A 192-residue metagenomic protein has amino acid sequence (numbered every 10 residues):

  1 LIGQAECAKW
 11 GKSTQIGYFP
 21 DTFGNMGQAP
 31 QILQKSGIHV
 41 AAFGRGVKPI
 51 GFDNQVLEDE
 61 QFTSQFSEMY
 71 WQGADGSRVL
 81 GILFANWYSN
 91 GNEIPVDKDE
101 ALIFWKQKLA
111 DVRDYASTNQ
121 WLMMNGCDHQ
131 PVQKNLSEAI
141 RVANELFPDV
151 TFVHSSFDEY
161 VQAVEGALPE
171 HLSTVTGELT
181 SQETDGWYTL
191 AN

Functional and structural regions predicted by a protein language model:
L1-N192: Catalytic-domain carbohydrate-binding cleft regions of carbohydrate-active enzymes
